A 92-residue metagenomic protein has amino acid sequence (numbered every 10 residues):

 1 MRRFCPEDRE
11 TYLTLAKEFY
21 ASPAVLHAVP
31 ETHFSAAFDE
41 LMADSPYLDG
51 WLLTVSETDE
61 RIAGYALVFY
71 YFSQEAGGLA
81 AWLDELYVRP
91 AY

Functional and structural regions predicted by a protein language model:
M1-T14: A short beta-loop-alpha structural element at the N-terminal edge of CoA-dependent acyl/N-acetyltransferase catalytic
C5-D8, P30, R89: Acidic/polar helix N-cap motif
K17-E40: Conserved GNAT-fold acetyl-CoA-binding loop/helix
E40-L52: A short helix-loop-beta-strand connector motif used in the catalytic cores of GNAT acetyltransferases and, in some
L52, E60-F69, W82: Conserved beta-strand in the GNAT
S56, Y70-S73: Short beta-turn/strand-loop junction motif enriched in small, turn-promoting residues
S73-L79: A short, polar/charged loop-to-alpha-helix boundary motif
L86-Y92: A short, internal acetyl-CoA/4′-phosphopantetheine-binding micro-motif in the GNAT/acyltransferase core
